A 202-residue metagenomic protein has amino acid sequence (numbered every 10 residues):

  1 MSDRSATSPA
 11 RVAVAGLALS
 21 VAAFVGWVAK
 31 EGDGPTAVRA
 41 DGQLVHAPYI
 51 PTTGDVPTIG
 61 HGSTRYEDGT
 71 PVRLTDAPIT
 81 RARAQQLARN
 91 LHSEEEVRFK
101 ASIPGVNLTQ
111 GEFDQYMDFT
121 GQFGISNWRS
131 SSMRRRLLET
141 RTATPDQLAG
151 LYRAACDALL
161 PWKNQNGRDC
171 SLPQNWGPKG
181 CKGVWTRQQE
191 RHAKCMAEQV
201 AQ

Functional and structural regions predicted by a protein language model:
S2-V14, V25-G26, K30-P35, R39 (+3 more regions): Long, amphipathic alpha-helical surface segments
A18-S20, I50-T53, L108-G111: Extracellular/periplasmic catalytic domains that process cell-envelope and extracellular macromolecules
V25, P57, D114: Residue-level detector of short, conserved catalytic/binding motifs and their immediate flanks
W27-E31, G60-T64, F119-G121: Active-site-proximal beta-strand/loop segments in catalytic clefts of secreted hydrolases
A47, P57, V106, F119 (+3 more regions): Flexible, active-site-adjacent loop/turn segments at secondary-structure boundaries
A47-R73: Substrate-binding/active-site groove segments that recognize and process beta-1,4-linked N-acetyl-hexosamine
P71-G105, Q110-W128, T144, L151 (+1 more regions): Alpha-helical segment that forms one wall of the substrate-binding/catalytic cleft in peptidoglycan-active domains
